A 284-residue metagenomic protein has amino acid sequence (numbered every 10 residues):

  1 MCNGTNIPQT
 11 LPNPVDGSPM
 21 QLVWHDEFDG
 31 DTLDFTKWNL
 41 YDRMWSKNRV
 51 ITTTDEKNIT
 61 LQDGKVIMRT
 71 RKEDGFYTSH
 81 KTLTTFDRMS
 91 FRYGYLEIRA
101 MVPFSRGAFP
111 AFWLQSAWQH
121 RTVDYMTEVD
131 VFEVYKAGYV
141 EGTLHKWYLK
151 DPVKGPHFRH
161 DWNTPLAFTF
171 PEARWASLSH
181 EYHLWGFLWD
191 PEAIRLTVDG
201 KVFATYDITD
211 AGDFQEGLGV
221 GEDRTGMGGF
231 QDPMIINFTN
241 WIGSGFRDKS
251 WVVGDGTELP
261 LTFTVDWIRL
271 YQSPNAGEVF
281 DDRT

Functional and structural regions predicted by a protein language model:
M1-T284: GH16 jelly-roll
